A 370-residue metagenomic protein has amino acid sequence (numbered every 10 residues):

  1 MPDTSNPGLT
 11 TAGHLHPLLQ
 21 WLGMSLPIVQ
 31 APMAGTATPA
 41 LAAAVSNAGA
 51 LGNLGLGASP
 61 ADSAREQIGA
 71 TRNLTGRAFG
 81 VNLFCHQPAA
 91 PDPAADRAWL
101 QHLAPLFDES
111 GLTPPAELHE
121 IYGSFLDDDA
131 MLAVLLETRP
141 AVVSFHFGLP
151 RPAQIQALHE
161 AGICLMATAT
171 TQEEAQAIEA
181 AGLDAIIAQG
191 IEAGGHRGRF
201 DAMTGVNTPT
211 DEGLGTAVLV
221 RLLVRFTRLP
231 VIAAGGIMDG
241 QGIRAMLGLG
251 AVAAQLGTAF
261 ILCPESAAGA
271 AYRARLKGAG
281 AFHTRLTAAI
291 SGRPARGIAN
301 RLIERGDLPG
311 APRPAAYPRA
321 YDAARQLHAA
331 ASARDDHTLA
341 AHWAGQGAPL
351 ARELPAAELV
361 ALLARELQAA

Functional and structural regions predicted by a protein language model:
P2-F226, L363: Active-site entrance/lid segments in N-terminal catalytic domains of soluble metabolic enzymes
A104, H196-I232, I237-A370: Conserved active-site-proximal phosphate/metal-binding subdomains
